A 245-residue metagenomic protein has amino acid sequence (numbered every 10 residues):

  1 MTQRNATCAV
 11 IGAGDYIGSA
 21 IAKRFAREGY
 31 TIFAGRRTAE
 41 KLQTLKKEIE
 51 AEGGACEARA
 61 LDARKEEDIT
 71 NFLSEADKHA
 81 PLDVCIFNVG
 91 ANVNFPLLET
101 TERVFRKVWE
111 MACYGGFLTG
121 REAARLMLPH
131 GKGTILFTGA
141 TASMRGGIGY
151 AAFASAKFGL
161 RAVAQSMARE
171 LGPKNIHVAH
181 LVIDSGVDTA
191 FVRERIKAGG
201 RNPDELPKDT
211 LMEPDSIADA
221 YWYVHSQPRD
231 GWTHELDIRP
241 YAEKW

Functional and structural regions predicted by a protein language model:
G14-D15: Conserved glycine-rich cofactor-binding loop
Y30-Q43: Conserved glycine-rich Rossmann-like NAD(P)H-binding loop of the short-chain dehydrogenase/reductase
I49-E66: Rossmann-fold cofactor-recognition segment
P96-L97, V104-W109: Substrate-binding pocket helix/loop in short-chain dehydrogenase/reductase
G120-R121, Q165: A short, exposed helix-loop element centered on a Lys and neighboring polar residues
T134-G159, A164-Q165, R169-G172, V187: Catalytic loop of short-chain dehydrogenase/reductase
I176-S185, G200-W245: C-terminal helical subdomain
